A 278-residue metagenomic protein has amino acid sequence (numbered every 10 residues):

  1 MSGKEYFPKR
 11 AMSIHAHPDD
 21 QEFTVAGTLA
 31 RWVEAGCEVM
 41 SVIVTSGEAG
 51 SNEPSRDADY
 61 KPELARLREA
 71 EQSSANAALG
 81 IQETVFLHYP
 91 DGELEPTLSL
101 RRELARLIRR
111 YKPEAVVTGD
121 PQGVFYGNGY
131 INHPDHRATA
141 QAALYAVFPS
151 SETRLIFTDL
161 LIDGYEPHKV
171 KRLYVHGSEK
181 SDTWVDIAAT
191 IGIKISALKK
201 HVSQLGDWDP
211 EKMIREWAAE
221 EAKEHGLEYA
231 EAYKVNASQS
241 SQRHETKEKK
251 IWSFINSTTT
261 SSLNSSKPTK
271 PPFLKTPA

Functional and structural regions predicted by a protein language model:
M1-Y111, K234, F254, T260-S262 (+1 more regions): Active-site rim/loop-helix segments in enzyme catalytic domains that contact anionic ligands
S2-I14, L98-A278: Metal-dependent de-N-acetylase/amidase catalytic core
